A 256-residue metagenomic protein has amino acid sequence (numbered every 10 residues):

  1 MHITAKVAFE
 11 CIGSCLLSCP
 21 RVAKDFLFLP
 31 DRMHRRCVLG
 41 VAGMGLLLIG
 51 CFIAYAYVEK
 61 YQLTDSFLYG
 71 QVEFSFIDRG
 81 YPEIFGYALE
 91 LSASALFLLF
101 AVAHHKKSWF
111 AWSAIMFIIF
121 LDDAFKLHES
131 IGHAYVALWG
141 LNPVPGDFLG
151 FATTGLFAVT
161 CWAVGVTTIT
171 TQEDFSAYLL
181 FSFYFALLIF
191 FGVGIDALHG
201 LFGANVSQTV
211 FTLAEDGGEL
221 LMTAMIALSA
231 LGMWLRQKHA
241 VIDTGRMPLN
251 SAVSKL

Functional and structural regions predicted by a protein language model:
H2-L256: Hydrophobic alpha-helical segments at protein termini of multi-pass membrane proteins
